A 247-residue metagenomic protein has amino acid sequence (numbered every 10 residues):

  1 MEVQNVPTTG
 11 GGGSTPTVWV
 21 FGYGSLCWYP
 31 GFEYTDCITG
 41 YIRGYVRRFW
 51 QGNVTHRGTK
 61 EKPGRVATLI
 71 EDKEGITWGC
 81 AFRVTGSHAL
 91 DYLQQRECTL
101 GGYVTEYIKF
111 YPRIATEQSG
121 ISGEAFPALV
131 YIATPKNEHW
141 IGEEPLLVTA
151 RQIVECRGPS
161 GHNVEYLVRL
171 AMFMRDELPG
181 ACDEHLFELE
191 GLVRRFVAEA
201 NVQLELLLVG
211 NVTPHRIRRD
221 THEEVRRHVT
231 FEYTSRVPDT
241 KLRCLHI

Functional and structural regions predicted by a protein language model:
E2-I247: A glycine-rich, hydrophobic/aromatic-adjacent loop/helix-cap motif
